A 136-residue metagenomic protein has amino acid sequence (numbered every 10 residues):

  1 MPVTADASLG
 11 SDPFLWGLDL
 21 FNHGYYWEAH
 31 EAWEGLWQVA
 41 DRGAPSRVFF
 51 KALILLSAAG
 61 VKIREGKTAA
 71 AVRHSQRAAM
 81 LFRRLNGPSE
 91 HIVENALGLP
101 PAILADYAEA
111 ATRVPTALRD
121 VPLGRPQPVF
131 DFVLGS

Functional and structural regions predicted by a protein language model:
D19-L20, I54, V61: Residue-level signature for tetratricopeptide repeat
H23-G35: Helix-turn-helix repeat elements of alpha-solenoid scaffolds
R42-S46, F82-P100: Boundary/linker segments of alpha-helical solenoid repeat arrays
G66-G87: TPR/TPR-like (Sel1-like) alpha-helical repeat modules
E109-S136: A hydrophobic membrane-anchoring alpha-helix module
